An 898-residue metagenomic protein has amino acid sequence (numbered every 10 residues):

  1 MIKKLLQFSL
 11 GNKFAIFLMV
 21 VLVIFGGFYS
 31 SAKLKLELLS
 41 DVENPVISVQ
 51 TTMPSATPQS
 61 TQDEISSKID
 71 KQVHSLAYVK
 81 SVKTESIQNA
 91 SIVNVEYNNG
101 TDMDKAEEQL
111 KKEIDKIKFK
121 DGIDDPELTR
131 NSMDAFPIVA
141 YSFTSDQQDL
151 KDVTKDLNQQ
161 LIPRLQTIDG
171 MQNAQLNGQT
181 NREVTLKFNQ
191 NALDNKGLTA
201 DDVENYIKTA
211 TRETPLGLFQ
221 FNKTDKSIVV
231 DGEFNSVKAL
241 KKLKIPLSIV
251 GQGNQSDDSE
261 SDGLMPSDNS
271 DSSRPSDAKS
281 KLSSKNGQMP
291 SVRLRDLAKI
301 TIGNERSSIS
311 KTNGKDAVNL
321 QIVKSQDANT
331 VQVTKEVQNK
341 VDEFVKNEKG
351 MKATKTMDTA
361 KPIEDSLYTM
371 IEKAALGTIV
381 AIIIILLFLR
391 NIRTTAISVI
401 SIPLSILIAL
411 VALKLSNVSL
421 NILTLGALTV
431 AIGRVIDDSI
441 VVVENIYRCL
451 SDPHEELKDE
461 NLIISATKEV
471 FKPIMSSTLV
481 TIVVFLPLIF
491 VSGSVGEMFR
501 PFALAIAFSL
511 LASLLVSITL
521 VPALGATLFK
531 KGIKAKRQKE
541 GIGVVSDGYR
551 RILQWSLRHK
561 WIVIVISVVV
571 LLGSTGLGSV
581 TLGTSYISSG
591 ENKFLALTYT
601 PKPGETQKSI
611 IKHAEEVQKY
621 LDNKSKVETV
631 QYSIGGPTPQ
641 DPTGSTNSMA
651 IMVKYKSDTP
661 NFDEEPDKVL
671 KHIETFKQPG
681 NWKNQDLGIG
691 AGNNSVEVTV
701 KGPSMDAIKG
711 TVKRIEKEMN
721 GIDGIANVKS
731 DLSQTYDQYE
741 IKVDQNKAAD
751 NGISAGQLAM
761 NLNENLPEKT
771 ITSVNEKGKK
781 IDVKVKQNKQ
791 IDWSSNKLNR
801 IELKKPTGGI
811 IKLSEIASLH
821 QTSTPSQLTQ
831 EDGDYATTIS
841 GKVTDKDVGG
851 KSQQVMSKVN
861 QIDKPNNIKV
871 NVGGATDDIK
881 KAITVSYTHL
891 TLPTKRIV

Functional and structural regions predicted by a protein language model:
I2-L36, V470, R537-Y586: Signature of alpha-helical transmembrane segments and their immediate interfacial
S30, A353, I383-L387, I392-Y447 (+2 more regions): Hydrophobic transmembrane alpha-helices and their membrane-interface caps in long multi-pass transport proteins
Q62-N131, A192-D201, N205-K208, R212 (+4 more regions): Solvent-exposed, membrane-proximal periplasmic/extracellular interface segments of envelope transport and secretion
K71, K80, K111, D152-L216 (+7 more regions): Short, solvent-exposed hinge/capping segments at secondary-structure junctions
G178, R295-T301, R306-I383, P487 (+1 more regions): Juxtamembrane "pre-transmembrane" interface segments
I363, L367, V443, C449-L479 (+1 more regions): Helix-loop junctions and hydrophobic alpha-helical segments within the transmembrane domains of large membrane
I383-F388, I408-L423, M475-L520, L524-A526 (+3 more regions): Hydrophobic, glycine/alanine-rich multi-pass transmembrane helices and their short helix-loop junctions in large
P679-N684, I689-L890, R896: C-terminal transmembrane helical bundles of large multi-pass transporters and their helix-start/helix-kink determinants
